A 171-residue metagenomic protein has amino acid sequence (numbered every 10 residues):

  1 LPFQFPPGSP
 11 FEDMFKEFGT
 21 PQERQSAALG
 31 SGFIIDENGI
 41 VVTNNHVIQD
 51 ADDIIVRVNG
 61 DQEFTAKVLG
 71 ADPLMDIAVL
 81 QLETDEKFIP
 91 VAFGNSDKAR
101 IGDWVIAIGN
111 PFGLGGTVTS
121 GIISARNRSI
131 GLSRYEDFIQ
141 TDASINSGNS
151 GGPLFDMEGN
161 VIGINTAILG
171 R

Functional and structural regions predicted by a protein language model:
L1-R171: Serine-dependent protease modules
